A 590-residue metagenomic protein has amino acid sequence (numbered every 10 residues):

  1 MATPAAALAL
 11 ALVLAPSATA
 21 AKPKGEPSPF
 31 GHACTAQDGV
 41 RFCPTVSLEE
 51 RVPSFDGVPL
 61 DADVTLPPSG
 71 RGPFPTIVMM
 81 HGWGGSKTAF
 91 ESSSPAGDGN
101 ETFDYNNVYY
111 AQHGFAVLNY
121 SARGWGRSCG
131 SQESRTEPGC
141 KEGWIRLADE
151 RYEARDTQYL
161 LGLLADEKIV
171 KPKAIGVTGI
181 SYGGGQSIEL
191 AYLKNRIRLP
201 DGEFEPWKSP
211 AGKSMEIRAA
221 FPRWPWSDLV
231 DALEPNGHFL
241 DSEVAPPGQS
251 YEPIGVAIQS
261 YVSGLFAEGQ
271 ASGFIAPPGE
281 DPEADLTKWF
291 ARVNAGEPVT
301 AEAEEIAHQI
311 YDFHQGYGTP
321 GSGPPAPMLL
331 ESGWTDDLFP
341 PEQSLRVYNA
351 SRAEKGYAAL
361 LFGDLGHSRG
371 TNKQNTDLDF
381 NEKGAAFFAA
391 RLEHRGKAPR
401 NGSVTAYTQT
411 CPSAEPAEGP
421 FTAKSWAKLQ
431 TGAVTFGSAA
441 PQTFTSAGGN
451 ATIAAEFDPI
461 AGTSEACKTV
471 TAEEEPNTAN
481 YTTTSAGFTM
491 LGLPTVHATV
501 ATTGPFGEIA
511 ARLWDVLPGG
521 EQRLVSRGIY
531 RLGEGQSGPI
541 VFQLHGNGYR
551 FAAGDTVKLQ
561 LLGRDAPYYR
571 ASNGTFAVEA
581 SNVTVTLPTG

Functional and structural regions predicted by a protein language model:
S28-T35, A89, A96, N100-D104 (+5 more regions): Accessory cap/linker subdomain of secreted extracellular hydrolases
P29-G72: N-terminal cap/lid segment of alpha/beta-hydrolase-fold proteins
S69-P73, Q132-R155, Y159-S181, A211: Gly/Ser-rich "nucleophile elbow"/oxyanion-hole loop immediately N-terminal to the catalytic nucleophile in hydrolases
G70-F74, M79-R127, D337-P340, P567: Short substrate-entry loop that stabilizes the transition state in hydrolases
G179-E189, L338: Glycine-rich nucleophile elbow surrounding the catalytic serine of serine-hydrolase chemistry
P225, L329-T335: Conserved strand-to-loop "acid loop" that flanks and positions the catalytic carboxylate
A326, P340-A350: Short alpha-helix in the alpha/beta-hydrolase fold that links the catalytic acid
N375-G590: C-terminal, loop-rich substrate-recognition/catalytic regions characterized by aromatic stacking residues
